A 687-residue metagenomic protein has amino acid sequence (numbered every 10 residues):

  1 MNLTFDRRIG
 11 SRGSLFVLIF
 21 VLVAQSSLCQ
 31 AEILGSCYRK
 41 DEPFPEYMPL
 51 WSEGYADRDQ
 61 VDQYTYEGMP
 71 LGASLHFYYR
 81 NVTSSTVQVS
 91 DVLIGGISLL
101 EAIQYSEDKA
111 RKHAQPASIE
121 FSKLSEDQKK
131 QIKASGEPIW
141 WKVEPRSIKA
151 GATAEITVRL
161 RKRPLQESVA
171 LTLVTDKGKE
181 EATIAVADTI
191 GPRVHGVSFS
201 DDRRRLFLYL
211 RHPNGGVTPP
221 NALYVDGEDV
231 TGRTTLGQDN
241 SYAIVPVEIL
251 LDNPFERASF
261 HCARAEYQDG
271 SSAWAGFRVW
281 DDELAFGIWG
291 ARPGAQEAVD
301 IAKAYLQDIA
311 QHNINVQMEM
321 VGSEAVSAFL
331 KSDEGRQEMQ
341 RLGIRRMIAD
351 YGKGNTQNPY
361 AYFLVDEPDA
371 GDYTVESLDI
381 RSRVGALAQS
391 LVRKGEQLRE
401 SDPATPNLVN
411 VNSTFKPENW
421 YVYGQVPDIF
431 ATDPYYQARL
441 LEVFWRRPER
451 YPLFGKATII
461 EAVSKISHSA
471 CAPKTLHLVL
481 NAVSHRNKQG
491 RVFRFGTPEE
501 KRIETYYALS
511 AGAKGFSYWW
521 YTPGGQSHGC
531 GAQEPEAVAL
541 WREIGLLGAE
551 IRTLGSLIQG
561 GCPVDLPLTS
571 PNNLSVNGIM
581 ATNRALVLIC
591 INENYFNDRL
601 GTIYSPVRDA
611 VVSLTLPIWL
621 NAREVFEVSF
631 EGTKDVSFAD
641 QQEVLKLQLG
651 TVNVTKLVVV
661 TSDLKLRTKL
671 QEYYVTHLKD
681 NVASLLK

Functional and structural regions predicted by a protein language model:
M1-S11: N-terminal secretory signal peptides that target proteins for export/translocation
S14-Q25: Bacterial N-terminal signal peptides
S27-Q30: Sec/Tat signal peptide C-region and signal peptidase I cleavage site
E32-M48, G54-L100, S106-K112, F121 (+11 more regions): Glycan-processing catalytic domains of CAZymes
K112-K149: Extended, solvent-exposed segments with strong compositional bias
V230-L236: A carboxyl-terminal module marker
Q642-L685: C-terminal beta-strand-rich structural cap/linker in extracellular carbohydrate-active enzymes
